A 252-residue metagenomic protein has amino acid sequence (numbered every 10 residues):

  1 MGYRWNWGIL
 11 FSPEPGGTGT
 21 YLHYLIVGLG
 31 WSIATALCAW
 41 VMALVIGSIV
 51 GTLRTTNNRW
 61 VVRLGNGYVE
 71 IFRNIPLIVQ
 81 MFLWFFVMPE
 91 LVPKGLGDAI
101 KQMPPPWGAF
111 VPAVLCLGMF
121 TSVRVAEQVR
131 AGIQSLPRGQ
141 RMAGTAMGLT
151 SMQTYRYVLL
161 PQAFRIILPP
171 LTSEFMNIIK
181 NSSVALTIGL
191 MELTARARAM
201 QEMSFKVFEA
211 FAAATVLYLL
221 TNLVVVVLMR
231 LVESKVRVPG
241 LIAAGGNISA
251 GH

Functional and structural regions predicted by a protein language model:
M1-H252: Transmembrane alpha-helices and adjacent helix-loop boundaries
